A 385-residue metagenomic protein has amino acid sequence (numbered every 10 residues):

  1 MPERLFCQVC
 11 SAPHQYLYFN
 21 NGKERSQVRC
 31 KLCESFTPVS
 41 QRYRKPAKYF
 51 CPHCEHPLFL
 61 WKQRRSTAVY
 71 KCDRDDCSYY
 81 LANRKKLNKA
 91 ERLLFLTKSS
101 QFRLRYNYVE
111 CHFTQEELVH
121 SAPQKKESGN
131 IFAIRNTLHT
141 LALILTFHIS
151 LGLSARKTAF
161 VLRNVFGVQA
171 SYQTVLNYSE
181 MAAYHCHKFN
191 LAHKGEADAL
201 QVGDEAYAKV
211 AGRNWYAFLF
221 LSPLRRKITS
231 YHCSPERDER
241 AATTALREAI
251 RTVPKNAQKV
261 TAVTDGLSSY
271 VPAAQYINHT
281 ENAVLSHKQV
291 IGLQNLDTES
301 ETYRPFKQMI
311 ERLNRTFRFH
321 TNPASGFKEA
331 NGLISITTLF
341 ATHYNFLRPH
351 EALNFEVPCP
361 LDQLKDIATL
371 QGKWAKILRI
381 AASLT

Functional and structural regions predicted by a protein language model:
M1-R29: N-terminal alpha-helical interaction blocks
S11, E34-L200, E205-A211: Short, positively charged, Gly/Tyr-enriched micro-motifs that form contact patches at catalytic or ligand/partner
V28, G266-S268, Y276-P305, M309: Conserved beta-strand -> loop -> alpha-helix junction used to position metal-binding or nucleic-acid-contacting
E180-M181, Y231-K255: Active-site beta-loop-alpha junctions of metal-dependent nucleic acid enzymes, especially the RNase H-like/DDE
A257-V271, L293, V357: Acidic/histidine-rich, metal-coordinating catalytic segments
T302-K328, L333-T337: Short amphipathic alpha-helical "interface-anchor" segments enriched in bulky aromatics
P323-T385: C-terminal domain-tail junction helix/linker
